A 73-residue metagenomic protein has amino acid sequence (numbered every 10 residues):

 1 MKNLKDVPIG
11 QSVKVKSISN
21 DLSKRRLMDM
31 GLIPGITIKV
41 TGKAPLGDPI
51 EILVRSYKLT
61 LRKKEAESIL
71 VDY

Functional and structural regions predicted by a protein language model:
M1-M28, I33, K39-V40, D48-Y73: Compact, charge-rich alpha-helical regulatory domains located at protein termini
